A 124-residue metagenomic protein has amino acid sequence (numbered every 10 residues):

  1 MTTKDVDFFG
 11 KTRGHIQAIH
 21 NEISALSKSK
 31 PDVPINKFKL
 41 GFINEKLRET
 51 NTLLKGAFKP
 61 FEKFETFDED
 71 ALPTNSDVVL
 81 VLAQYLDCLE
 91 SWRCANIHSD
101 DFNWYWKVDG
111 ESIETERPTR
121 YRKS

Functional and structural regions predicted by a protein language model:
T2-F102: Charged interaction/catalytic cores of defense and host-pathogen modules
W104-S124: Short acidic DE-rich linear segments
